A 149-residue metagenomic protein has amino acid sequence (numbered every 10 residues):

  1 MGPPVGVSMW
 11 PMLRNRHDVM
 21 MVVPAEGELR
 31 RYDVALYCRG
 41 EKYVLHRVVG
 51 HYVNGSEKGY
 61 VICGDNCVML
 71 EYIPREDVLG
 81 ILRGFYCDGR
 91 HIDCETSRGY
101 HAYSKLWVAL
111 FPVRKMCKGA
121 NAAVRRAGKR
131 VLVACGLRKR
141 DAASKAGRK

Functional and structural regions predicted by a protein language model:
M1-K149: Extended hydrophobic leader/signal-anchor segments used for secretion and membrane insertion
